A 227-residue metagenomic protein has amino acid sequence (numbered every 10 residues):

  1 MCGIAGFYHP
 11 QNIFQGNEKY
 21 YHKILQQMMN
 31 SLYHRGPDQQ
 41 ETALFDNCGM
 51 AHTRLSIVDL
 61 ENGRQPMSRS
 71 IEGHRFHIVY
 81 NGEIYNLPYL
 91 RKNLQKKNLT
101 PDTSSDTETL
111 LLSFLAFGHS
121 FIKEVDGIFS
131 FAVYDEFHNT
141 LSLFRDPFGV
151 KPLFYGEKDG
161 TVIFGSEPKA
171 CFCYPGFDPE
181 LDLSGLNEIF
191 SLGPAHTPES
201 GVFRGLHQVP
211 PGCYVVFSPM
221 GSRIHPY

Functional and structural regions predicted by a protein language model:
M1-Y227: Cysteine-centered catalytic environments shared across enzyme families
